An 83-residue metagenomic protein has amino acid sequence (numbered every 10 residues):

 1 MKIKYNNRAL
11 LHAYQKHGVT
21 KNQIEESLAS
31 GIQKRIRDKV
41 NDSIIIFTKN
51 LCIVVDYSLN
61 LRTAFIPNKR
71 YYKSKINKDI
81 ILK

Functional and structural regions predicted by a protein language model:
M1-K83: Ribonuclease/tRNase effector modules and their secretory precursors
